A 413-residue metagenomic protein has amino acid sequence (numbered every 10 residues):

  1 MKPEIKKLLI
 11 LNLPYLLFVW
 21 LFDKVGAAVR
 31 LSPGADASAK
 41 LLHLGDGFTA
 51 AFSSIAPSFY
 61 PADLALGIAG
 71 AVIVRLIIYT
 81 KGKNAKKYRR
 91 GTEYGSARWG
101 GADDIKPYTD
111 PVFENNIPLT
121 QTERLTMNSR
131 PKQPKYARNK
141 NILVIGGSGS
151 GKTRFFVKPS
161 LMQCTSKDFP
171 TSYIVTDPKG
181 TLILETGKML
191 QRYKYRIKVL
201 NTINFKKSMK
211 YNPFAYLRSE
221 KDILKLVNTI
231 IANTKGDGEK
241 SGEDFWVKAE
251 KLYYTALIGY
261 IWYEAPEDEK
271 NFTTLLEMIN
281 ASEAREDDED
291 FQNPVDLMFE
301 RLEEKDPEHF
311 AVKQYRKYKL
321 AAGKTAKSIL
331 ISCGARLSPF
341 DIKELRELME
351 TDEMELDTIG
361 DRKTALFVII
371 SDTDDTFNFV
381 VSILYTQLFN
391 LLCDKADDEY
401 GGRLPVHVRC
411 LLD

Functional and structural regions predicted by a protein language model:
M1-S150, R154-M162, K167-F169: Basic- and hydrophobic-enriched, low-structure N-terminal and domain-boundary segments that flank ATP-binding catalytic
Q133-L412: P-loop NTPase motor domains
